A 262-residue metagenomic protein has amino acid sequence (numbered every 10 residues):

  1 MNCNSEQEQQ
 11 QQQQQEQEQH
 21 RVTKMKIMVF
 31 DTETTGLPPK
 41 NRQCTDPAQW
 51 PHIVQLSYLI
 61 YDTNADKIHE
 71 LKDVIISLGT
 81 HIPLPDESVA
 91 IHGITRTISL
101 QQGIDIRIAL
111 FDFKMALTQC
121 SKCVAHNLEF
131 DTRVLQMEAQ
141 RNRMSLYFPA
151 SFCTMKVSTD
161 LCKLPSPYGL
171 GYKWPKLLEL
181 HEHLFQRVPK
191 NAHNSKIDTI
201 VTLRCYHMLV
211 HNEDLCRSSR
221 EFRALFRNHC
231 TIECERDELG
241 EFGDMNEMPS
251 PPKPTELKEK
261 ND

Functional and structural regions predicted by a protein language model:
N2-E6, E18-N142, G171, P175-F185 (+1 more regions): Conserved non-catalytic scaffold segment of RNase H-like nuclease domains
N2-E6, Q17-V22, H183, K196 (+1 more regions): Acidic two-metal-ion nuclease catalytic site recognized across multiple nuclease folds, prominently DnaQ/RNase D-T
Q9-Q15: Intrinsic-disorder/low-complexity detector
T32-T35, T154, T202: Ser/Thr-centric signal marking residues that sit in or immediately flank functional binding/regulatory motifs
E138-N142, D160, L164, H183 (+1 more regions): Active-site catalytic microenvironments for nucleophilic, acid-base chemistry
S145-F152: Short hydrophobic/aromatic-enriched beta-strand-loop microsegments
F152-Y172: Short alpha-helix plus adjacent loop in nuclease-associated cores
